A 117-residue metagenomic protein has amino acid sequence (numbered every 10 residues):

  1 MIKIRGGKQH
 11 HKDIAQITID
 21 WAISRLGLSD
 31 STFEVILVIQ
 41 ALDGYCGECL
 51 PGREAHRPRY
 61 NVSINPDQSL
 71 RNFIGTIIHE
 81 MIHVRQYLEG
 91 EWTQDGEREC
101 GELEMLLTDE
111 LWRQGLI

Functional and structural regions predicted by a protein language model:
I2-Q9, E34-D43: Hydrophobic or amphipathic, alpha-helical segments that drive membrane association/targeting
I4, A22, V35-L37, V62-I64 (+1 more regions): Hydrophobic beta-strand residues in large extracellular and virion-surface proteins
H10-F33: Zn2+-dependent metallopeptidase catalytic core
R25, V84, E110: Short alpha-helical functional segments enriched in proximate histidine and acidic residues
T32-E34, G115-L116: Surface-exposed patches in mature extracellular/periplasmic domains of secreted proteins
V38-R71, V84, L88: Active-site scaffold of zinc-dependent metalloenzymes
N72-E80: Short alpha-helical catalytic segment bearing the HExxH-like zincin motif of zinc-dependent metalloproteases
E91-I117: Post-HExxH zinc-binding segment in Zn-dependent metallohydrolases
